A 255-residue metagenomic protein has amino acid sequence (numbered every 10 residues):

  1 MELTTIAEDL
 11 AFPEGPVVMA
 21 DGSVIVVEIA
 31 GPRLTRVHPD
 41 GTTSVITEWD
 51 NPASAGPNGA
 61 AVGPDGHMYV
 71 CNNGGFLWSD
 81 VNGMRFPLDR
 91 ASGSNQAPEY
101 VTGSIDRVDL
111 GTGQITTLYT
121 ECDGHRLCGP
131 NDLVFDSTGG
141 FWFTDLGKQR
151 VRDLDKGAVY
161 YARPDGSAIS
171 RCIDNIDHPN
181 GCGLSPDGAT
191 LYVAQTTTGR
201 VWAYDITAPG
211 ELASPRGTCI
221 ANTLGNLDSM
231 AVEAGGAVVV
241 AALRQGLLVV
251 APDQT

Functional and structural regions predicted by a protein language model:
M1-T255: Sequence-structural signature of mature extracellular/luminal beta-sheet repeat domains, prominently beta-propellers
